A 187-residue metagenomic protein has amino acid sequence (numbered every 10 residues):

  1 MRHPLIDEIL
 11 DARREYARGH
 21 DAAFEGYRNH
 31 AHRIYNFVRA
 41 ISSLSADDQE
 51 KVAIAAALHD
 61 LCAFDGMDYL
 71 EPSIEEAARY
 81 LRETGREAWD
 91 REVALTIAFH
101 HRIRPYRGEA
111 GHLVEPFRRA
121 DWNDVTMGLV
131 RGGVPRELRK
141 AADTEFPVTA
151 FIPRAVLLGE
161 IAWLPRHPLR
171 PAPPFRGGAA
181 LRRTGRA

Functional and structural regions predicted by a protein language model:
M1-P4, R14-S45, G85-R86, R102-A187: Divalent metal-dependent phosphate-bond-processing catalytic cores, especially two-metal-ion Mg2+/Mn2+ enzymes that act
L5-E8, D47-V52: Short coil-to-beta-strand
I34-V38, D68-T84: An active-site-proximal "capping" alpha-helix that borders the catalytic cofactor pocket
Q49-Y69, S73, L95-H101: His-Asp-centered metal-binding catalytic motifs of divalent-metal-dependent phosphohydrolases/nucleases
R86-A94: Membrane-interface starts of transmembrane alpha-helices
